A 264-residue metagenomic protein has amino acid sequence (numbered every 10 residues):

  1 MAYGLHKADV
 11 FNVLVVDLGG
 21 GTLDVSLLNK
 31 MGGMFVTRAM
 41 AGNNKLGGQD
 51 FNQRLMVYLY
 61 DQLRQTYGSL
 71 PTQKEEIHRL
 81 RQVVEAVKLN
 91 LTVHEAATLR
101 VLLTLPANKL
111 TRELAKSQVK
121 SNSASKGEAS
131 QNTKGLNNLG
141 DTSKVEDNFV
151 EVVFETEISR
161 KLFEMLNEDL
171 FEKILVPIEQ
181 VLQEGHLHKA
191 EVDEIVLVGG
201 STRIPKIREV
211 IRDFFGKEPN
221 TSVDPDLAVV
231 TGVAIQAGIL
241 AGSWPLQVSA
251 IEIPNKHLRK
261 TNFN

Functional and structural regions predicted by a protein language model:
M1-N264: Oxyanion-binding/catalytic loops of NTP- or PPi-dependent enzymes
